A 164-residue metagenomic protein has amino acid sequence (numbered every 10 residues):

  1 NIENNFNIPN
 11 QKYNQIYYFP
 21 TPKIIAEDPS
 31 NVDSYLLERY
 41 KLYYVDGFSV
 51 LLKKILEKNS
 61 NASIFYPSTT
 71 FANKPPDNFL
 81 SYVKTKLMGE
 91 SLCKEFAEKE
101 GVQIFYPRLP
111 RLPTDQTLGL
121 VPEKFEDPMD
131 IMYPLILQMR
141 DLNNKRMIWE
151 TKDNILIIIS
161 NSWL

Functional and structural regions predicted by a protein language model:
N1-I2, F19-T21, S68, I159-S162: Structural motif
N1-Y13: Conserved Rossmann-fold cofactor-binding substructure of NAD(P)-dependent oxidoreductases
F6-N7, S49, K53, Y133: Amphipathic, non-transmembrane alpha-helical secondary structure
Q11, E95-I104: Structural alpha-beta junctions
K12, I16-Y17, I64: Receiver (REC) domain switch-region micro-motif
T21-E98, R108-Q116, V121: Catalytic loop of short-chain dehydrogenase/reductase
F79, W163-L164: Short, charged N-terminal beta->alpha structural module
Y106-L109, D115-W163: C-terminal helical subdomain
